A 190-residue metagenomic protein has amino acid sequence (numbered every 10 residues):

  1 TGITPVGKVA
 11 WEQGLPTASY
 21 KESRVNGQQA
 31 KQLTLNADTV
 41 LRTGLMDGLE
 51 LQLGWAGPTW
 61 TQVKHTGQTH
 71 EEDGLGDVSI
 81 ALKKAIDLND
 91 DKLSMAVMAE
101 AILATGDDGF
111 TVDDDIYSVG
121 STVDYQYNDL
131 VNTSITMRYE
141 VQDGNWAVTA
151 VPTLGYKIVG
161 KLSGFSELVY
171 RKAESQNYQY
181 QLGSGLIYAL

Functional and structural regions predicted by a protein language model:
T1-L190: Transmembrane beta-barrel domains of Gram-negative outer membranes and organellar outer membranes
